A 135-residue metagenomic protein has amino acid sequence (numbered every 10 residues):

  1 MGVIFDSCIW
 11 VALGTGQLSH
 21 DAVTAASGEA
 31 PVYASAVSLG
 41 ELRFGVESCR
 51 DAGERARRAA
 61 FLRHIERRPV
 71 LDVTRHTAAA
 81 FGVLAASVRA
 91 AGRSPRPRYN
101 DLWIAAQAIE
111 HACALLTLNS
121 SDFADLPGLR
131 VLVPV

Functional and structural regions predicted by a protein language model:
M1, A105, I109-V135: Acidic, PIN/NYN-like endoribonuclease modules and their adjacent C-terminal/linker elements
M1-S35, F44-R63: Short, well-structured N-terminal submotif of metal-dependent ribonuclease cores
F5-D6, S35, R96-R98, N119: Histidine- and aromatic-rich ligand-binding microenvironments
D6-S7, L42, F81, A108 (+1 more regions): Generic structural signal for small/hydrophobic residues in well-ordered secondary structure, especially within
G28, E66, L126-P127: Short, structured coil segments at secondary-structure junctions
C49-G53, R89, V133-V135: Short, hinge-like loop/turn segments at secondary-structure boundaries
R68-L116: Active-site neighborhoods of divalent-metal-dependent phosphate/nucleic-acid chemistry enzymes
